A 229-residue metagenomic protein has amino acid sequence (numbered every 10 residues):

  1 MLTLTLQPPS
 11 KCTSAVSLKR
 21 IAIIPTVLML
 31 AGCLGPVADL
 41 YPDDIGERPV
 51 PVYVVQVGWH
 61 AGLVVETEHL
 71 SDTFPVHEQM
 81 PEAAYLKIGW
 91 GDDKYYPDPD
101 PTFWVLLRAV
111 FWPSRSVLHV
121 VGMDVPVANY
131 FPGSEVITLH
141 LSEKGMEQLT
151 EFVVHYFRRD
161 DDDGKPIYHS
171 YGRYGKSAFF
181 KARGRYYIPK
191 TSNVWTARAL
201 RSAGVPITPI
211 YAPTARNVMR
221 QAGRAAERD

Functional and structural regions predicted by a protein language model:
L4-A22: Bacterial N-terminal signal peptides that target proteins for export
I23-V27: Hydrophobic helical h-region of N-terminal Sec-dependent signal peptides in bacterial secretory/periplasmic proteins
A31-G32: C-terminal motif of bacterial Sec signal peptides marking the signal peptidase cleavage site
A38-P51, V55-Q56, E66-K181: Non-catalytic ligand/cofactor/substrate-binding and regulatory segments of enzyme domains
G62-V64: Short beta-strand scaffold segments in enzyme catalytic cores
H169, A212-N217: Acidic/histidine-enriched alpha-helical segments
R185-A203, I210-T214: Active-site nucleophilic cysteine motif
V218-D229: Short terminal or interdomain "cap/linker" segment that borders an active site or interface and mediates
